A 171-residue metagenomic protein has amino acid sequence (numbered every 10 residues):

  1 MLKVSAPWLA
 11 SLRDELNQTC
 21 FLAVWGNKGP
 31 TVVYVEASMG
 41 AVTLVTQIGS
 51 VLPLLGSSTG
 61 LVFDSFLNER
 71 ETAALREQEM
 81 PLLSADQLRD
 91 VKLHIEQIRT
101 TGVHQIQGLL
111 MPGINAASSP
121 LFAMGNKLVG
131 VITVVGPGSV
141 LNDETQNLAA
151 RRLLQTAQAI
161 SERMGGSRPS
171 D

Functional and structural regions predicted by a protein language model:
M1-R76: Amphipathic alpha-helical effector-binding/dimerization core of metabolite-sensing transcriptional regulators
W8-L12, C20-F21, Q78-D86, T101-G108: Short helix-to-loop capping/linker segments positioned immediately adjacent to catalytic or ligand/cofactor-binding
N27-G29, S139, S167: Residue-level marker for beta-strand->alpha-helix junctions and adjacent short loops that shape enzyme
L54-G60, N147-S167: Short, solvent-exposed cationic patches
E71-S84, L88, A157-D171: Cysteine/selenocysteine-centered motifs that mediate thiol-based redox chemistry or coordinate metal-sulfur cofactors
S84-A157: Extended hydrophobic
